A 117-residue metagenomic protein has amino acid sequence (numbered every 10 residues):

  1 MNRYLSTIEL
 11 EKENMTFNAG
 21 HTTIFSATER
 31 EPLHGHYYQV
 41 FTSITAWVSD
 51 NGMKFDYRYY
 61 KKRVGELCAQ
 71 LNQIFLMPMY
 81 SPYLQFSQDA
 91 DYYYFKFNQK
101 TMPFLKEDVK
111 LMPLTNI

Functional and structural regions predicted by a protein language model:
M1-I117: Charge-rich, low-complexity N-terminal segments
